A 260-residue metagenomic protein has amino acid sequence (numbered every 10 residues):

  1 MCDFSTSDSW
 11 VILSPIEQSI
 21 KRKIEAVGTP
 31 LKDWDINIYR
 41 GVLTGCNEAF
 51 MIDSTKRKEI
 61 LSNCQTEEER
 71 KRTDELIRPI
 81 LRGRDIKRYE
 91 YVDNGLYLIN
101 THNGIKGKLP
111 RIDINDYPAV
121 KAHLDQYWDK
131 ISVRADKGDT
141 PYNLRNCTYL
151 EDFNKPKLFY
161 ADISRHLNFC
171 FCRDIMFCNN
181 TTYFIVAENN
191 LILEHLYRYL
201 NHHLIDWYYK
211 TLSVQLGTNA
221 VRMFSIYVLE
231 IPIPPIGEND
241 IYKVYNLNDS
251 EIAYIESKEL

Functional and structural regions predicted by a protein language model:
C2-P235, Y245: Polybasic, glycine- and aromatic-enriched phosphate-binding surface used to engage nucleic acids
Y227-E259: Extended amphipathic alpha-helical segments enriched in small hydrophobics
